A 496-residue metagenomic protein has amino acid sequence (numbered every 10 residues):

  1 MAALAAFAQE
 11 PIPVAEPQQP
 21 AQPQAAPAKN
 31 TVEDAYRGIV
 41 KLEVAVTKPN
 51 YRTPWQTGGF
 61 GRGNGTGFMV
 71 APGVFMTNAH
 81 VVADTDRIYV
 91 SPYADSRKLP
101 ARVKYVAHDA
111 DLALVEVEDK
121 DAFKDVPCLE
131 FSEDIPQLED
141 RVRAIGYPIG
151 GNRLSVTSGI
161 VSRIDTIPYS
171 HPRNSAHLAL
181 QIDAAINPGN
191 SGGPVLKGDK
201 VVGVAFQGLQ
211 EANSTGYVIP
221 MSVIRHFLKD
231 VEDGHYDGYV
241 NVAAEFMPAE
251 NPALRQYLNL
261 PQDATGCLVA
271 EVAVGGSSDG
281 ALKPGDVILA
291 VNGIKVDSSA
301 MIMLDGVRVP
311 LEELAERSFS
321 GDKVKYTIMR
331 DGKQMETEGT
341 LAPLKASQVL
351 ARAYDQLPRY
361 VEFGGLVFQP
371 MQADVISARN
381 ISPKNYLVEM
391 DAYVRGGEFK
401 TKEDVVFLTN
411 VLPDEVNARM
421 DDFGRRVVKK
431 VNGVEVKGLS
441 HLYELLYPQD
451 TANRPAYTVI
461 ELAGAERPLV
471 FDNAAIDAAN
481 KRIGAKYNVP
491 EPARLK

Functional and structural regions predicted by a protein language model:
E10-N78, R87, Q137, F227-G234 (+2 more regions): N-terminal activation segment of mature serine protease catalytic domains
Q22-V32, L42, D119, F123 (+8 more regions): C-terminal cap/linker of serine protease catalytic domains
P23, P27-T31, F60, V81-A83 (+6 more regions): Flexible, gly/ser-rich surface segments that form the specificity/activation loops bordering the active-site cleft
G38-E43, N50-T57, E118-L129, S155-N213 (+4 more regions): Active-site region of chymotrypsin-like
G38-L42, G67, G73, T77 (+21 more regions): Terminal peptide-recognition signature
K48-P49, A71-L154, P188, M335-E336: Conserved active-site neighborhood of the chymotrypsin/trypsin-like protease fold
G58, A184-A185, G189, G193 (+3 more regions): PDZ/PDZ-like domain segments forming the peptide/carboxylate-binding groove, activating on the N-terminal beta-strands
V81-D84, A290-T327, K430-L462: PDZ domains, with a preference for the canonical peptide-binding region formed by the helix
